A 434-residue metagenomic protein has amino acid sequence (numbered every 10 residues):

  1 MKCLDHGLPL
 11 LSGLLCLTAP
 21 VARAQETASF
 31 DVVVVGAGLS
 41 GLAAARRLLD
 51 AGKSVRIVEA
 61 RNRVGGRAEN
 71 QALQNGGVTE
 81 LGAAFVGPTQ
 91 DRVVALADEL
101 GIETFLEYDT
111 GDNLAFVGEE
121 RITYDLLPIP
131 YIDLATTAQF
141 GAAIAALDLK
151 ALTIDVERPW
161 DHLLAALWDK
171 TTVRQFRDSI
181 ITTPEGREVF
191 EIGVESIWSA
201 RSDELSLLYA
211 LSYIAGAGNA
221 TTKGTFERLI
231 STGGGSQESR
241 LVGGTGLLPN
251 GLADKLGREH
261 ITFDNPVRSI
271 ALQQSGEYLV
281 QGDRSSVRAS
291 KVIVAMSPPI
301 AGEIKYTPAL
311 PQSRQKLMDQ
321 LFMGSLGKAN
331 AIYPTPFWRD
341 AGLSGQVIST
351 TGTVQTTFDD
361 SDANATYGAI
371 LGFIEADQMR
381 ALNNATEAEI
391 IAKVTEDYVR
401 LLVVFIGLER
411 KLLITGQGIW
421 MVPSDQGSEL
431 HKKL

Functional and structural regions predicted by a protein language model:
A28-F30, G282-K291: Core beta-strand elements of the Rossmann-like FAD/NAD(P) dinucleotide-binding domain in flavoenzyme oxidoreductases
S29-I57: N-terminal Rossmann-like FAD-binding beta1-loop-alpha1 element of flavoenzymes
L49-Q74: Glycine-rich FAD pyrophosphate-binding loop
G77-K150: Dinucleotide-binding Rossmann-like beta1-alpha1 core, especially the glycine-rich loop that anchors the ADP
D155-P266, Q273-G276, A295, K305 (+1 more regions): Active-site/ligand-binding neighborhood in enzyme catalytic cores
A271-V287: Conserved beta-strand-loop-beta-strand element in the redox core of flavoprotein oxidoreductases
E277, A295, I304, S325 (+1 more regions): Conserved flavin/dinucleotide-binding core of flavoenzymes
K291-S313: Flavin (primarily FAD) binding-site architecture
